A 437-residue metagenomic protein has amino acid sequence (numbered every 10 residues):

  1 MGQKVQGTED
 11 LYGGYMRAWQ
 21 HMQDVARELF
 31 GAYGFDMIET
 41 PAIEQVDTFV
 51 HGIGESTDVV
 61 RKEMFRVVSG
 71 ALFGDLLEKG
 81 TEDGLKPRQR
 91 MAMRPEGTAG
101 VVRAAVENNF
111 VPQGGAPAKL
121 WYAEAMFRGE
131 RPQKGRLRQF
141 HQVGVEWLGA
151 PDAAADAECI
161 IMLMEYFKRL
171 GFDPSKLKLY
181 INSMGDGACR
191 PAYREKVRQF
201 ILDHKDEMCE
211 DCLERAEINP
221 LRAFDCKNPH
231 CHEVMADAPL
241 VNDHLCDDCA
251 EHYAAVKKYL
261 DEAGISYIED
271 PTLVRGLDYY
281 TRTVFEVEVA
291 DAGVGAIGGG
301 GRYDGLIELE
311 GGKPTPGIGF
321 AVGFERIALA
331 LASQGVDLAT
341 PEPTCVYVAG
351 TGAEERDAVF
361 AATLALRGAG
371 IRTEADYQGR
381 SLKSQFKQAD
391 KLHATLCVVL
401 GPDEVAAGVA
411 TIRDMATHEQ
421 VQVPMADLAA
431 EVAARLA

Functional and structural regions predicted by a protein language model:
M1-A437: TRNA-recognition modules of translation machinery and tRNA-sensing kinases, especially anticodon-binding
